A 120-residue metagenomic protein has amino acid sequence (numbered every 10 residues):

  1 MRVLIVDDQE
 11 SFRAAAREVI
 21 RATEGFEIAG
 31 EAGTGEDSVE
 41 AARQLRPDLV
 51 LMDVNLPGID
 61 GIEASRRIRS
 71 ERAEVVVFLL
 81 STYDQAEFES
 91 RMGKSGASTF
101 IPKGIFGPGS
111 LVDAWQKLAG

Functional and structural regions predicted by a protein language model:
M1-F12, A16-I20: Conserved acidic segment of CheY-like receiver
G25-G33, A41: Short hydrophobic/Thr-rich beta-strand motif most characteristic of the beta2 strand and flanking loop of CheY-like
T34-D37, D60-E63: Acidic catalytic/metal-coordinating carboxylates
R43-L45, R67-V75, S95: Conserved phosphotransfer cores of two-component systems
M52-D53: Active-site T/S-Asp motif of two-component receiver
P57: The feature encodes the CheY-like receiver
E63, Y83-K117: Alpha4 helix (beta4-alpha4-beta5 surface) of REC/receiver domains from two-component response regulators
